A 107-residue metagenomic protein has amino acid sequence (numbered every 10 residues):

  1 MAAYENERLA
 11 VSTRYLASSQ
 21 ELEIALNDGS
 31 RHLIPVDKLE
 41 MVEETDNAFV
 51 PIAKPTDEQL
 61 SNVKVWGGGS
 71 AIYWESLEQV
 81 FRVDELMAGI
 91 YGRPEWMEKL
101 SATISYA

Functional and structural regions predicted by a protein language model:
M1-A107: Motif-centric detector for short Cys/His coordination patterns
